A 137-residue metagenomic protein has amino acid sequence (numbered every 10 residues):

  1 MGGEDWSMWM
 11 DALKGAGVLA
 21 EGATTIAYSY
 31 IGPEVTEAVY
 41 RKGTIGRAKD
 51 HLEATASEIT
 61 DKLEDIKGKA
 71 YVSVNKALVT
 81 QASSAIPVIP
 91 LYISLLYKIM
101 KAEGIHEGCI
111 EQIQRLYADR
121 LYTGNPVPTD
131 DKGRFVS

Functional and structural regions predicted by a protein language model:
M1-K67, V74-V88, S94-Y97: Catalytic loop of short-chain dehydrogenase/reductase
E58, G68-S73, I89-S137: C-terminal helical subdomain
